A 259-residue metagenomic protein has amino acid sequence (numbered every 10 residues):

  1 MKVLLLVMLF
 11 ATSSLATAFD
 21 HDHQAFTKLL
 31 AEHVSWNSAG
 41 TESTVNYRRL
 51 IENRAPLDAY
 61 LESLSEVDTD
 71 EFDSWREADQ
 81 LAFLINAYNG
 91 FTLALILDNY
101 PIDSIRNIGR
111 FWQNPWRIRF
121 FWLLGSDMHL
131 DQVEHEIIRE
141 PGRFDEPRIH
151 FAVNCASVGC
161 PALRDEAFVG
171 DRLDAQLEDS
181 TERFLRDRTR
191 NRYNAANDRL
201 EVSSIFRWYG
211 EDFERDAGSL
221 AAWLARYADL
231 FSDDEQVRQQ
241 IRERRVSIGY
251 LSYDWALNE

Functional and structural regions predicted by a protein language model:
M1-V7: Sec-dependent signal peptide recognition, specifically the positively charged N-region followed immediately by
V7-L9, F144: Sterically constrained small-residue positions within well-ordered secondary structures of folded domains
A11-S13: N-terminal signal peptide c-region/cleavage motif recognized by signal peptidases
F19-I85, N89-E259: Interaction/scaffold regions that mediate signaling and macromolecular assembly across diverse proteins
